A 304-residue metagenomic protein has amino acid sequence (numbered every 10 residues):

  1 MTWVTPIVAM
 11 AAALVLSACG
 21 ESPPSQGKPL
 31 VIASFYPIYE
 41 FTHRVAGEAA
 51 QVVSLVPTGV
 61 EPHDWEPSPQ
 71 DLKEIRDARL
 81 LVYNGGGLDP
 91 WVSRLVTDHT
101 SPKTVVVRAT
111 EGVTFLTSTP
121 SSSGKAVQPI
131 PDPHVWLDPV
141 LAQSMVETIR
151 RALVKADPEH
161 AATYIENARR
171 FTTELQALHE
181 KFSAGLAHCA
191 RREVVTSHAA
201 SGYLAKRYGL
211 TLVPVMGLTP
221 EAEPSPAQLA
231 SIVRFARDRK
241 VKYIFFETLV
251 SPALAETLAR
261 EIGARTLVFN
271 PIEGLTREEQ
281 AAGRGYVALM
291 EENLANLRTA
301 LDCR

Functional and structural regions predicted by a protein language model:
T2-S17: Bacterial N-terminal signal peptides
C19-R304: Extracytoplasmic metal-acquisition and chelation regions
